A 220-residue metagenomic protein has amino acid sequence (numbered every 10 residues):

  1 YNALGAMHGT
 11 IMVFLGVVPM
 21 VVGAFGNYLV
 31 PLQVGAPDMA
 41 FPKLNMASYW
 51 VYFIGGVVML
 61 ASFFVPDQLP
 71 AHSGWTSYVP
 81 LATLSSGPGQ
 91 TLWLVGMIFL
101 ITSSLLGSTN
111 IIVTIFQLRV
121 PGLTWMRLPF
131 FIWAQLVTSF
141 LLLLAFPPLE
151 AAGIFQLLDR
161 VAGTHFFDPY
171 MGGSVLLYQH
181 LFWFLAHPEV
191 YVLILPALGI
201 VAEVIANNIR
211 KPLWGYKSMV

Functional and structural regions predicted by a protein language model:
Y1-V220: Membrane-embedded and interfacial regions of multi-pass energy-transducing membrane proteins
